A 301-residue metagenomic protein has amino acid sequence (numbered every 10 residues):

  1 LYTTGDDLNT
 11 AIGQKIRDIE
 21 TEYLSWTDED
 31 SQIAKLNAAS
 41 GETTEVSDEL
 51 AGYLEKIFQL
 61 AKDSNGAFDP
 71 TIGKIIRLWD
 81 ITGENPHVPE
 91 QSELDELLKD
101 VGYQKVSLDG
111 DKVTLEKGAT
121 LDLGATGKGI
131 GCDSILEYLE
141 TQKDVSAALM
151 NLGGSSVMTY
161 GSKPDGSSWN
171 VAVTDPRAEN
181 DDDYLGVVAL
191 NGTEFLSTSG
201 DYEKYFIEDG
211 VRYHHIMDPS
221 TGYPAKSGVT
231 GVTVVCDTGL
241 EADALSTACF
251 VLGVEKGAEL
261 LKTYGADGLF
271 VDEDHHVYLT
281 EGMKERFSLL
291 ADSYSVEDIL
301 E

Functional and structural regions predicted by a protein language model:
L1-E301: Mature catalytic core of soluble alpha/beta enzymes
